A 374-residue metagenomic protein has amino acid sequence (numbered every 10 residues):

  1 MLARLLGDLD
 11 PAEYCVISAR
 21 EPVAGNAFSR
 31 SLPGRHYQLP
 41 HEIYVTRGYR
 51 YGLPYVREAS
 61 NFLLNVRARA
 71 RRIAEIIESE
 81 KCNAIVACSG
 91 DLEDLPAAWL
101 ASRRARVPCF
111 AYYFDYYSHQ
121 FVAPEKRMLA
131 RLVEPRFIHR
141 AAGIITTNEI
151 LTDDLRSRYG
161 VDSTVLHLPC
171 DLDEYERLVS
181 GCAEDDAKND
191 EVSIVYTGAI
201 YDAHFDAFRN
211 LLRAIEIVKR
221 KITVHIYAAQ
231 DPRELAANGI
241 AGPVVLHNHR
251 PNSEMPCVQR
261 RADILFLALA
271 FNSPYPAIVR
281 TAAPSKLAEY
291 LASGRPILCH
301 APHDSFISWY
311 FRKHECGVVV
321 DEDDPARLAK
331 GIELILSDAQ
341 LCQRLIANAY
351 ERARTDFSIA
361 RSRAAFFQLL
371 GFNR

Functional and structural regions predicted by a protein language model:
M1-P40, S163, R213-V218: N-terminal subdomain of nucleotide-sugar transferases
L5, R67, R71-E75, E93-P96 (+2 more regions): Membrane-proximal helix-turn-helix segments that form the acceptor-binding/catalytic region of lipid-linked
P108, S118-R136, L172: Nucleotide-sugar donor phosphate/pyrophosphate-binding loop at the beta->alpha transition of glycosyltransferases
V122-A123, C170-D190, A236: Acidic anion/phosphate-binding donor-loop and adjacent secondary structure in glycosyltransferase catalytic cores
I150, L168-P169: Carbohydrate-associated surface elements
E191, K219-I222, A228-I264, P274: Nucleotide-activated donor-binding/catalytic signature segment of Leloir-type glycosyltransferases, i.e., the conserved
D202-A207, P251-V258, L265-L291, I297-W309: Nucleotide-sugar-dependent
D323, R327, Q340-L370: A charged, aromatic-enriched C-terminal amphipathic alpha-helix characteristic of glycosyltransferases across folds
